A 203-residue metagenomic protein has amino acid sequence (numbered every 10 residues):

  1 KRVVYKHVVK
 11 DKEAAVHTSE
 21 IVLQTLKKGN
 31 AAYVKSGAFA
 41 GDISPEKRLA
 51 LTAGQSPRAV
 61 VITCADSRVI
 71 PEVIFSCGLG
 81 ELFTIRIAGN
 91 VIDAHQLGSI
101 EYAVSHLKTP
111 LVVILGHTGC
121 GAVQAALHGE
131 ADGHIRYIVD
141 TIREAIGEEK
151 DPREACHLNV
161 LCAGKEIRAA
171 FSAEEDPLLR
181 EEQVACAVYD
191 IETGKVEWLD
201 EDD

Functional and structural regions predicted by a protein language model:
R2-G54, G80, N90-G98, Y102-K108 (+1 more regions): Divalent-metal-activated hydrolytic enzyme cores
L51, I74-F75: Short secondary-structure boundary/capping segments
Q55, A59-T63, S67-V73: Active-site-flanking structural segment that lines cofactor/substrate pockets
R58-V60, T109-V112: Short active-site oxyanion
I62-C64, R86, V113-H117, A185-D190: Short beta-strand segments
T63-V69, A88-V91, G129: Short glycine-enriched loops at secondary-structure junctions
D66-R68, H117-A122: Gly/Ser/Thr-rich loops at beta-strand to alpha-helix junctions that form or flank small-molecule/cofactor-binding
S76-T84: Short helix-loop-beta junction
